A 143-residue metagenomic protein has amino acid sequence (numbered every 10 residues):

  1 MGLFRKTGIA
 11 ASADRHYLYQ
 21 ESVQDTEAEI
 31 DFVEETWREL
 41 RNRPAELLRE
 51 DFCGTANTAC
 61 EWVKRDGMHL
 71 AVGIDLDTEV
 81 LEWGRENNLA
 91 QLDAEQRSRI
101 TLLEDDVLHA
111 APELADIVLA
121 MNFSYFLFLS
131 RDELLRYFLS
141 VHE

Functional and structural regions predicted by a protein language model:
M1-E46: Conserved class I S-adenosyl-L-methionine
P44-G54: Conserved class I S-adenosyl-L-methionine
T55-M68: Conserved SAM-binding loop of SAM-dependent methyltransferases across substrates and taxa, primarily the Class I
D77-E79: Conserved SAM/SAH-binding beta-strand->alpha-helix loop
G84-R85: Conserved SAM-binding loop
L92-V107: Conserved SAM-binding strand-loop segment of SAM-dependent methyltransferases
L108-V118: A short acidic, Gly/Pro-enriched loop at the edge of an enzyme's catalytic core that lines a small-molecule cofactor
L134-E143: A short glycine-rich, Lys/Arg-flanked "PGG" loop and its adjoining helix->strand segment in the class I
